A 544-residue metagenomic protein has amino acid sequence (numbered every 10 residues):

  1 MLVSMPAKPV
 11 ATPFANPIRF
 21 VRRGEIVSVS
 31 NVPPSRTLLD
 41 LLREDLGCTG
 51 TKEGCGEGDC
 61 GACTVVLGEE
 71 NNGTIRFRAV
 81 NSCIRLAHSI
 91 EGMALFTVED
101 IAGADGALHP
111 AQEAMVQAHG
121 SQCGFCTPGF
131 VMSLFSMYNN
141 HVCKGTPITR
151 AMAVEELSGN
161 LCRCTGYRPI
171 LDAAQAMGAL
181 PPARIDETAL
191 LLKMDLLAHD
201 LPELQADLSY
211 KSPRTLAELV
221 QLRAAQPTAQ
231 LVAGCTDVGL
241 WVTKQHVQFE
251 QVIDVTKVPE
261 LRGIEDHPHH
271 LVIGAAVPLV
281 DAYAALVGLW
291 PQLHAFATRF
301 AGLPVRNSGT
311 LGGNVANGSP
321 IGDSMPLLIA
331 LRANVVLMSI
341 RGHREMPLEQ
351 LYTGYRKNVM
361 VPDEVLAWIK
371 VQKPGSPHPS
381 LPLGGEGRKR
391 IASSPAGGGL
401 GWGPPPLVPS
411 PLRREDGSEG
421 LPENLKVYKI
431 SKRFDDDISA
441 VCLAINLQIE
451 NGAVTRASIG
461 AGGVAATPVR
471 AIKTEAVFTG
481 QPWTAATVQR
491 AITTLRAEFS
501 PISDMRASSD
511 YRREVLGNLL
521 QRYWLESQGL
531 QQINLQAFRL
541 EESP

Functional and structural regions predicted by a protein language model:
F14-I18: Short structural boundary motif marking the start of a folded domain
V21, I26, V66-L67, R78-S82 (+6 more regions): C-terminal structural segment of proteins
G24-P34: Short, contiguous acidic and Ser/Thr-rich linear segments
P33-V65: A basic, amphipathic helix-loop patch mediating RNA/tRNA/ribosome contacts
L67-V98: S4-like RNA-binding module at protein N-termini
G384-G387, G397-G398, R414-S418: Glycine-biased, low-complexity coil/linker segments
